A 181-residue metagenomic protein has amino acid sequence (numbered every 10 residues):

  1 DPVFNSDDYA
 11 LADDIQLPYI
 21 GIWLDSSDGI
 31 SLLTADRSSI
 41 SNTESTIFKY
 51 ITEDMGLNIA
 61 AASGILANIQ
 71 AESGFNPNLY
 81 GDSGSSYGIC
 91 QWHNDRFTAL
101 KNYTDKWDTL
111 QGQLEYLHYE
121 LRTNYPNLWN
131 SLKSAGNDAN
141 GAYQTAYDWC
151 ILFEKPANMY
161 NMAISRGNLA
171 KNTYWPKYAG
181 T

Functional and structural regions predicted by a protein language model:
D1-A60, Q144, M159-T181: Intrinsically disordered, low-complexity, Pro/Ser/Thr/Asn/Gly/Ala-rich spacer/linker segments adjacent to signal
D1-V3, N68, L117: Gram-positive cell-envelope targeting signals
Y19-G21, D28-K49, S73-G141: Peptidoglycan-targeting cell-wall enzymes and recognition modules
I59-F75, D148-C150: Short, functionally critical alpha-helical segments immediately adjacent to catalytic or ligand/cofactor-binding
I69, R96, F153: Short, small-residue-rich loop/turn micro-motifs
Q113-G180: A charged, amphipathic interaction segment
